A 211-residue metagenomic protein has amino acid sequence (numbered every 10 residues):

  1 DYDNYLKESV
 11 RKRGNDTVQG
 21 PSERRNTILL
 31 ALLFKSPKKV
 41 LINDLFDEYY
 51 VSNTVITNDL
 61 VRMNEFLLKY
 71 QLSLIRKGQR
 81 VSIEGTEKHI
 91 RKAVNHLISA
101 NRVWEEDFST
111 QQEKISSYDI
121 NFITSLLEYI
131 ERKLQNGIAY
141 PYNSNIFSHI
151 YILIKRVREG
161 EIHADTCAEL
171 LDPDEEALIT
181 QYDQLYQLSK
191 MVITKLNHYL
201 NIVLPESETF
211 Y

Functional and structural regions predicted by a protein language model:
D1-Y211: A cross-family "folded-core" feature that marks the main globular domain of proteins
